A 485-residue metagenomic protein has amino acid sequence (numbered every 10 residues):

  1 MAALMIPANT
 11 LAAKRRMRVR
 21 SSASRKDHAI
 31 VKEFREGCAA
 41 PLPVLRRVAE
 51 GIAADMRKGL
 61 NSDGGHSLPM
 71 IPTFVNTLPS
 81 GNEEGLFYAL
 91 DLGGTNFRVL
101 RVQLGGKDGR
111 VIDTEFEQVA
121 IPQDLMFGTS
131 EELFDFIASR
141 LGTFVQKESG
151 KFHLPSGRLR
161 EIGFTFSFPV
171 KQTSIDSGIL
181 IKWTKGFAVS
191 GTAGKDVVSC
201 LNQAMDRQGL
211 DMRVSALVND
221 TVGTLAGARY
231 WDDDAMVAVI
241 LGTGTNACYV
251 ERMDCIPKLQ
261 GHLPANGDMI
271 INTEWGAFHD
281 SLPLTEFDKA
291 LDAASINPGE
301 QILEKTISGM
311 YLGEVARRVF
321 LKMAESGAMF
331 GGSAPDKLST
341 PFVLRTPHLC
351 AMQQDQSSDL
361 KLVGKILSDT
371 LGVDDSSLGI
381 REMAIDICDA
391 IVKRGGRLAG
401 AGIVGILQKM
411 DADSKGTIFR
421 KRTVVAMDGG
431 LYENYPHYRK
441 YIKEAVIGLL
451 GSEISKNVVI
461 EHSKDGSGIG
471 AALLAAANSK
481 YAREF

Functional and structural regions predicted by a protein language model:
A2-R160, W231, D288-F485: ATP-binding/phosphotransfer module of carbohydrate and carboxylate kinases, centering on a glycine-rich
F87-D91, L159-G163, A216, M236-I240 (+3 more regions): Short glycine-aspartate micro-motif
F97-V102, G223-G227, A238-V239, T245-E251: Short beta-strand scaffold segments in enzyme catalytic cores
Q118-A138, G142, V170-R229, D233-V237 (+3 more regions): Glycine-rich phosphate-binding loop and adjoining helix at the ATP-binding site of ATP-dependent phosphoryl-transfer
P155-A204, Q208-R213, N219, D232-D233 (+3 more regions): Gly/Ser/Thr-rich active-site cleft segment
S167-Q172, T221-T224, G429-E433, D465-S467: Short, internal active-site loops enriched in acidic
D234-L241, L259-H262, A477-F485: A polyampholytic, Gly/Pro-enriched intrinsically disordered region
G244-T245, D254, F278, R317 (+1 more regions): Short, glycine-/Ser/Thr-/acidic-enriched flexible segments
